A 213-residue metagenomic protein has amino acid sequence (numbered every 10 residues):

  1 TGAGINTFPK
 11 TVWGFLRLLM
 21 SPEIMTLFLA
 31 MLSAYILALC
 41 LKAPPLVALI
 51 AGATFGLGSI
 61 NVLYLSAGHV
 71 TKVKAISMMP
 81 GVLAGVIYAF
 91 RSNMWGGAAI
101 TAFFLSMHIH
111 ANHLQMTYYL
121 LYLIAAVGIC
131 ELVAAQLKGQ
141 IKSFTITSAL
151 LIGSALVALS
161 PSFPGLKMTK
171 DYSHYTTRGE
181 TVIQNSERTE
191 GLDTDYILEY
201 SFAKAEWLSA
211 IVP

Functional and structural regions predicted by a protein language model:
T1-A3, F163-P213: Periplasmic/ER-lumenal interhelical loops and adjacent helix-loop junctions in multi-pass membrane proteins
T1-P22: Juxtamembrane segments of multi-pass membrane glycosylation machinery that transfer sugars from lipid-linked donors
V12, M25, M116, L120 (+1 more regions): Generic amphipathic alpha-helical segments used as scaffolds and interaction surfaces in large, multi-domain proteins
G14, A135, S209-V212: Short hydrophobic helices that act as membrane-entry/anchoring signals
F15, L27-F28, I146, I197-S201: Generic detection of long, well-ordered alpha-helical segments
M25-L41, P45-A134, T147, L151-T169: Membrane-embedded helix bundles of polyisoprenyl
K138-Q140: Membrane-helix interface linkers and caps
S143: Aromatic-residue-lined binding/catalytic grooves and analogous aromatic/hydrophobic interfacial grooves in multimeric
